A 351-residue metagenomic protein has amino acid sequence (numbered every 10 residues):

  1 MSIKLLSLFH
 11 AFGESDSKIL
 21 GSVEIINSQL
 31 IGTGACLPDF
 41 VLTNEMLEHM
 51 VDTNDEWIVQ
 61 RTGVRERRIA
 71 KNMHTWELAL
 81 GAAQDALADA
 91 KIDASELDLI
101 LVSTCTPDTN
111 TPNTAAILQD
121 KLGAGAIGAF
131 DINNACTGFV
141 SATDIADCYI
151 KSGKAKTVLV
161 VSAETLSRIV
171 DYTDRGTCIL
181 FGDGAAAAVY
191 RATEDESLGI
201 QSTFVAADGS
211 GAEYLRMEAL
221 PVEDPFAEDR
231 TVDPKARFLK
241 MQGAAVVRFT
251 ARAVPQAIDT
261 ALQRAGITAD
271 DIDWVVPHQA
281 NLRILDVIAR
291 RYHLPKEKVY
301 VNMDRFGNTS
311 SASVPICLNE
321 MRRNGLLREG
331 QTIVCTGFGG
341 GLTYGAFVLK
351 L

Functional and structural regions predicted by a protein language model:
S2-N72, D174-R248, R252, Q256 (+1 more regions): Condensing-enzyme catalytic core mediating Claisen C-C bond formation in acyl metabolism
I31-G34, S103, N133, V158-E164 (+4 more regions): Short beta-strand segments
V41-L42, T111-N113, I169-D174, Y344-V348: Short acidic, glycine/serine/threonine-rich loops at helix termini
V51-I58, T109-G123, V160-L166, V222 (+2 more regions): Acidic-glycine-rich active-site phosphate/pyrophosphate-binding loop
W76, L80-A83, L87, T106-P107 (+5 more regions): Claisen-condensing/thiolase-fold acyl-transfer catalytic domains that form or cleave C-C bonds in fatty acid
D89, D93-G125: Anion-binding (especially nucleotide phosphate/pyrophosphate-binding) glycine-rich loop and adjoining beta-alpha core
E96-S103, D270-H278: Short glycine-rich phosphate-binding loop at a beta-alpha junction
K151-A185: Flexible, glycine-rich active-site loops centered on histidine and acidic residues that chelate a metal or position
